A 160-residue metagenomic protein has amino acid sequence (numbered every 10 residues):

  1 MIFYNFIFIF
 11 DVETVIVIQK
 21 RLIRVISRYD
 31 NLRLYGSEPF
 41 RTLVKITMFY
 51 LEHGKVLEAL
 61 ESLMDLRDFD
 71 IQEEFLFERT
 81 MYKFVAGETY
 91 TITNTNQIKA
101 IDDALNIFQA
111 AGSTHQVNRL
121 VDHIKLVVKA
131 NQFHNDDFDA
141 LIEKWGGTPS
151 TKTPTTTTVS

Functional and structural regions predicted by a protein language model:
I2-F3, I7, I46, K83-A86 (+2 more regions): Structural register within alpha-helical repeat arrays
N5-I9, F49-H53, G87-Y90, I107: Residue-level signature for tetratricopeptide repeat
D11-R24, H53-M64, T95-I101: Helix-turn-helix repeat elements of alpha-solenoid scaffolds
I23-N31, L63-I71, D103-S113: Amphipathic alpha-helical segments of tetratricopeptide repeats
L34-S37, E74-E78, H115: Residue signature of alpha-solenoid helical repeat architecture, marking inter-repeat boundaries and helix-start
Y35, R41-K45, D65: Small-residue-rich helix-loop
P39-L43, T80-K83: TPR repeat positional signature
T95-S160: C-terminal non-catalytic interaction modules
